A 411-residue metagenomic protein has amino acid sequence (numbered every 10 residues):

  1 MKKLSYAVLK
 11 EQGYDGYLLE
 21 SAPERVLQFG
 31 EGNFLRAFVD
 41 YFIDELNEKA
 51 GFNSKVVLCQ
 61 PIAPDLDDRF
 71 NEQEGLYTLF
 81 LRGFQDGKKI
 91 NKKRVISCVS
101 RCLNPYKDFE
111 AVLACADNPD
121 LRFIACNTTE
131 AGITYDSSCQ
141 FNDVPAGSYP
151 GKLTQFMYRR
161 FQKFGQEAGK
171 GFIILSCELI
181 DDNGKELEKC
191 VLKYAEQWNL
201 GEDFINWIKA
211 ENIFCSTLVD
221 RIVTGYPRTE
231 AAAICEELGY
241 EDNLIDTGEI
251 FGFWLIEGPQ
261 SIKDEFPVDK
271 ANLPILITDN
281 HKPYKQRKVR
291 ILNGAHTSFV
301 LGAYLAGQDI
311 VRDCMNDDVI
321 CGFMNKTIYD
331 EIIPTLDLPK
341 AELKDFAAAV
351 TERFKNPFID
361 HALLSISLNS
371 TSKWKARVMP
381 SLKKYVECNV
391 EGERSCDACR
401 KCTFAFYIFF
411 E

Functional and structural regions predicted by a protein language model:
M1-E411: Substrate/ligand-engaging "lid" and interaction regions
